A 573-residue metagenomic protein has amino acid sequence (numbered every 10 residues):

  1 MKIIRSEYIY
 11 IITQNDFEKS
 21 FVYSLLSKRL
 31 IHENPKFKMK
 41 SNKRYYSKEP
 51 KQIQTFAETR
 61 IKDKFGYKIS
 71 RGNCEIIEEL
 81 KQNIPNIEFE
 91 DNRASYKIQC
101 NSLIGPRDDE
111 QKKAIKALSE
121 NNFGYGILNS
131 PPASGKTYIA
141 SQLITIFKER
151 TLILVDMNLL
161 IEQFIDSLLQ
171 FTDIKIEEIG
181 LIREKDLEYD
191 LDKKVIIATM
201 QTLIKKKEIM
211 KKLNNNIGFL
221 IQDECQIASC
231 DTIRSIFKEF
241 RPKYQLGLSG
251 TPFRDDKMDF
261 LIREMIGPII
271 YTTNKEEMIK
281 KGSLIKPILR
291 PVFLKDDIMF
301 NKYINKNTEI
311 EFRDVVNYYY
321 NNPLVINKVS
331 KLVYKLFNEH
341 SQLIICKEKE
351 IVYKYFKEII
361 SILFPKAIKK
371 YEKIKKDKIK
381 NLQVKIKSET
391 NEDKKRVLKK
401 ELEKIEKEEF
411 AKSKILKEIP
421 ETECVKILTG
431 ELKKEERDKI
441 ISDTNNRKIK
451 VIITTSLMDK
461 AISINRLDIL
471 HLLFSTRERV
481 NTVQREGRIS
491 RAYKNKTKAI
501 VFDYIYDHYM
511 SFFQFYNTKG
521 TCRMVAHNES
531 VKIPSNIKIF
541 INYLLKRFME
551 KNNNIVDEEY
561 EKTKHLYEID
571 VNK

Functional and structural regions predicted by a protein language model:
N122-L143: Walker A/P-loop
I146-Q170, K349-V352: Conserved Walker A/P-loop ATP-binding site and its immediately adjacent core in helicase/helicase-like ATPase domains
L160-L181, K366: Conserved helix-turn-beta segment of the N-terminal RecA-like "Helicase ATP-binding" lobe in SF1/SF2 helicases
Q226-I288: Post-DEXD/H (motif II) to motif III coupling segment of the RecA-like Helicase ATP-binding lobe
T308-K347, K354-E358: Conserved interdomain hinge at the start of the Helicase C-terminal
C424-S456: Conserved helicase ATPase core of P-loop NTP-dependent helicases/translocases
I462-S475, I500-D503: A short beta-strand element within the Helicase C-terminal
E478-T497: Conserved SF2 helicase motif VI
